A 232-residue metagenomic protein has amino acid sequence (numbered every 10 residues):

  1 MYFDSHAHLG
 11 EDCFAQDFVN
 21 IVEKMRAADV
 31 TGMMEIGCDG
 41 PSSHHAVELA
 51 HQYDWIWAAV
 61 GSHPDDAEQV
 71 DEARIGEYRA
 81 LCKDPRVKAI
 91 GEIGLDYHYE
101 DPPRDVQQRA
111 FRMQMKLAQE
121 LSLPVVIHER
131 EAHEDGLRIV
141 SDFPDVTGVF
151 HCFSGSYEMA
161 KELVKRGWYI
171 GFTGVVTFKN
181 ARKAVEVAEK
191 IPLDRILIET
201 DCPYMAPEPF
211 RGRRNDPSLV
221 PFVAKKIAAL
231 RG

Functional and structural regions predicted by a protein language model:
M1-G232: Mid-domain alpha/beta scaffold segments of enzyme catalytic cores
